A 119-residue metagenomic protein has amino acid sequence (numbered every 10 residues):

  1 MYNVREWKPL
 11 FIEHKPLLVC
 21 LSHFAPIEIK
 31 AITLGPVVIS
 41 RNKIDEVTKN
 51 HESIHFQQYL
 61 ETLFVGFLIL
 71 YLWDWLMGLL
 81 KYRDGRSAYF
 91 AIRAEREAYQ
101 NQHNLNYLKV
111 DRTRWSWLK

Functional and structural regions predicted by a protein language model:
M1-I29, V65-K119: Metalloprotease/metallohydrolase-associated module, dominated by Zn2+-dependent proteases
F24-N50, Y59-L60: Short pre-active-site segment immediately N-terminal to the catalytic Zn-binding motif
P36, H55, A98: Divalent metal-coordination and catalytic microenvironments
H51-E52, E95: Acidic active-site catalytic centers that drive phospho-/nucleotidyl reactions and related ester hydrolyses
S53-L70: Catalytic Zn2+-binding segment of zinc metalloproteases
